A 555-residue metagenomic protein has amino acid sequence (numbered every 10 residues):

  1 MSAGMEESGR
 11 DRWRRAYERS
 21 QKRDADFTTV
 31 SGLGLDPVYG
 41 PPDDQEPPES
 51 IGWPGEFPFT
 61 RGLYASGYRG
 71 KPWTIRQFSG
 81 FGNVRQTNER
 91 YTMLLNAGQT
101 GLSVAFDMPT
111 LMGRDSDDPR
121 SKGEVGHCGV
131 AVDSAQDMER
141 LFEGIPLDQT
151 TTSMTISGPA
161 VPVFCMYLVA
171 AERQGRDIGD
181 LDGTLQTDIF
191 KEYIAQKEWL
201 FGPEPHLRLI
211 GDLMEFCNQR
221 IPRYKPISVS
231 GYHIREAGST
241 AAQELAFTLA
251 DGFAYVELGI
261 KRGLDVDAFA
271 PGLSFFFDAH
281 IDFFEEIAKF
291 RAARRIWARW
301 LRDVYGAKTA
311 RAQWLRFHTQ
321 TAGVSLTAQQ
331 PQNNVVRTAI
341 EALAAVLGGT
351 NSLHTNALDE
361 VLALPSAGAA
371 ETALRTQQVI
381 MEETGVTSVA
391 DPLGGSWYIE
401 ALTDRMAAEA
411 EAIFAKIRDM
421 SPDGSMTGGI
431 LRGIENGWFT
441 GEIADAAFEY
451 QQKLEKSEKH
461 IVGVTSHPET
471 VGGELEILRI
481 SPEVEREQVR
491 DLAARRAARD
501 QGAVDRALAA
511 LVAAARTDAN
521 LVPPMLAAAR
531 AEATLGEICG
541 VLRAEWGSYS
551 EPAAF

Functional and structural regions predicted by a protein language model:
S2-H280, E285-E286, V304-A307, R311-H318 (+3 more regions): Catalytic alpha/beta active-site cores
R14-E46, W53, F57-F59, M108 (+3 more regions): Flexible, glycine-rich loop/tail regions that form catalytic "lids" or insertion modules at the edges of active sites
K71, D117-R120, L147, F190-Y193 (+10 more regions): Short acidic (Asp/Glu) and glycine-rich catalytic loops that position anionic groups and cofactors
V84-T87, A131, A160, F164 (+21 more regions): Generic structural signal for well-ordered, non-membrane alpha-helical segments in soluble metabolic enzymes
T100, E143-L147, V169-D177, G211-R223 (+14 more regions): Generic secondary-structure signature for well-ordered alpha-helical cores
K122-H127, E192-F201, I234-S239, F277-E285 (+6 more regions): Short beta-alpha connecting loops at secondary-structure transitions that line or flank enzyme active sites
D133, T151, I156-P159, A171-R173 (+11 more regions): Phosphate/diphosphate-binding loops
D265-F269, A307-T321, Q329-L358, S366-A390 (+3 more regions): Flexible glycine/proline-rich, aromatic-decorated loop/lid segments
